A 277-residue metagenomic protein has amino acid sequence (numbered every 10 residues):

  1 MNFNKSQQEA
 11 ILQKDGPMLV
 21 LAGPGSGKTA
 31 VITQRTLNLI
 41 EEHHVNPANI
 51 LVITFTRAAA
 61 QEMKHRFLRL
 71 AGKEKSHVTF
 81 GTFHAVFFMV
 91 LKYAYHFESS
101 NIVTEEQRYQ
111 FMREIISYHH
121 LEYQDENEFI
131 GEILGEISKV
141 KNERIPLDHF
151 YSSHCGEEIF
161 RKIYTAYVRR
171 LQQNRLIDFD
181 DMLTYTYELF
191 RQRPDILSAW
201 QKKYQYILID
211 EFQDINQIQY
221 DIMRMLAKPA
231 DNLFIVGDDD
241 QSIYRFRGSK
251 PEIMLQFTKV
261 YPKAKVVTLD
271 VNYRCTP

Functional and structural regions predicted by a protein language model:
M1-E98, S198, E252, A264: P-loop NTPase Walker
M1-L12, G16-V20, L51, H154-Q256 (+1 more regions): Conserved helicase NTPase motor core
K14, K75-H77, Y95-D181, V266-T268 (+1 more regions): ATP-hydrolysis module of ASCE/P-loop NTPase motor domains, specifically the Walker B Asp-Glu catalytic pair
R57-A60, F80, H84, E105-Y109 (+4 more regions): Amphipathic alpha-helical transducer elements in NTP-driven molecular machines
K64-L68, K92, R113, Y220-D221 (+1 more regions): Short amphipathic alpha-helical segments
